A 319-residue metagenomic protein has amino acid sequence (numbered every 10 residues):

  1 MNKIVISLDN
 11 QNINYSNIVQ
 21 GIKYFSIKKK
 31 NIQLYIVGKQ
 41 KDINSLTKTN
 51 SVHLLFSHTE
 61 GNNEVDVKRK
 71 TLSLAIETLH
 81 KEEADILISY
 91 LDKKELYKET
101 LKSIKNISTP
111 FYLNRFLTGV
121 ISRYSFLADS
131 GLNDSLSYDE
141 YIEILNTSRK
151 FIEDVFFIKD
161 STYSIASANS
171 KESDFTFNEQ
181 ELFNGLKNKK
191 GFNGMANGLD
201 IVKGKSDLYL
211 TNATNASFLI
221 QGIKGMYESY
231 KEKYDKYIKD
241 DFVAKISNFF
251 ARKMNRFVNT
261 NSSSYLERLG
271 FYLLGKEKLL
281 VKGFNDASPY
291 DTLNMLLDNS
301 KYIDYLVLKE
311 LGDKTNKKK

Functional and structural regions predicted by a protein language model:
M1-V202, A216-K319: Anion-binding alpha/beta catalytic cores of soluble intermediary-metabolism enzymes, centered on
G204-N212: Anionic-ligand binding region
